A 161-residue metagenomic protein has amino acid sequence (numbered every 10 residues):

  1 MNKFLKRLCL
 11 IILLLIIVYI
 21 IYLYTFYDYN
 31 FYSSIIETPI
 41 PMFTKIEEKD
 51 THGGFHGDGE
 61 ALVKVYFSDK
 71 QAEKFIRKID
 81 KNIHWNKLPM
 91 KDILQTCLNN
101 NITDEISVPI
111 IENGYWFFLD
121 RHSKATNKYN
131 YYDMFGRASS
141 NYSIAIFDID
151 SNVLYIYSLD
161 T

Functional and structural regions predicted by a protein language model:
M1-I17: N-terminal Sec-pathway targeting helices
C9, Y22, E105-V108: Alpha-helical interaction segments
I12-L15, R77-K78, V108-I110: Intrinsically disordered, low-complexity regions enriched in Ser/Pro/Gly/Gln/His and often acidic
L14-I16, Y29-I35, E112-N113, H122-N127: A generic short-segment signal for beta-strand/edge and adjacent turn/coil regions
V18-D92: N-terminal export/targeting and maturation segments
D92-T161: Extracytoplasmic electrostatic interaction patches
